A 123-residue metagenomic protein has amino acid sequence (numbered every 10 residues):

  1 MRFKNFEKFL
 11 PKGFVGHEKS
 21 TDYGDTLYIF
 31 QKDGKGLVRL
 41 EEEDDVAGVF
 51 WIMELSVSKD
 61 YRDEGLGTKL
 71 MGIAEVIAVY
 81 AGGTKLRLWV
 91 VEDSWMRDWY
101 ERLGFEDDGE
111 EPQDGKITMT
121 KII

Functional and structural regions predicted by a protein language model:
M1-M53, S58, I77, P112-D114: Acetyl-CoA-dependent GNAT
V57, D63-V76, R102: Conserved acetyl-CoA-binding loop-helix of GNAT-fold acetyltransferases
R87-R97, Q113-K116: Conserved beta-strand-loop-alpha-helix junction that forms the acyl-donor binding cleft
E101-E110: Conserved acetyl-CoA-binding loop of GNAT-fold acetyltransferases
E111-I123: Active-site/acyl-donor-binding loops of N-acyltransferases
